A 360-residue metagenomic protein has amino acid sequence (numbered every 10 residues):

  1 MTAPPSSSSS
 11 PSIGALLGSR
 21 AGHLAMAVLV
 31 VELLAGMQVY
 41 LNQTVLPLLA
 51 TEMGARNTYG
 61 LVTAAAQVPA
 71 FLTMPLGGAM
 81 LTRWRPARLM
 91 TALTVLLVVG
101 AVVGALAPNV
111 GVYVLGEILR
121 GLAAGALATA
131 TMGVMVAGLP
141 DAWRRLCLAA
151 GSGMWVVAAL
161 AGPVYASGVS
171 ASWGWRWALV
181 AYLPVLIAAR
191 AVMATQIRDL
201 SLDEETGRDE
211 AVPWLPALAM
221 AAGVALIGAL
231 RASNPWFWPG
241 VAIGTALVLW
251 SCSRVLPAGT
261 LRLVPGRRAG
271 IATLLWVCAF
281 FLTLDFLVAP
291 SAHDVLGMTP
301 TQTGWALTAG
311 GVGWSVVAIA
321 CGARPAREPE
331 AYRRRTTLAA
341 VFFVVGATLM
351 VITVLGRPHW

Functional and structural regions predicted by a protein language model:
M1-G18: Short, Lys/Arg-rich, polar N-terminal cytosolic tail immediately upstream of the first transmembrane signal-anchor
A21-Q38, N42-T44, T63-A66, F71-L76 (+2 more regions): 12-transmembrane solute porter fold
V30, L34, L46, L96-L97 (+10 more regions): Hydrophobic residues within membrane-embedded alpha-helical segments of Major Facilitator Superfamily
V31, V62, M132, A150-M154 (+2 more regions): Hydrophobic alpha-helical segments of secondary membrane carriers
A50, G54-L61, A149, P300-G304 (+1 more regions): Small-residue hotspots at the loop-to-helix junctions and early N-terminal turns of transmembrane alpha-helices
T51-M53, R83, V134-L139, S172 (+2 more regions): Helix-to-coil boundary motifs at intracellular loop junctions of multi-pass secondary transporters
F71, G77-G78, T82-G207: Helix-loop-helix hairpins in multi-pass membrane proteins, especially solute transporters
A171-L275, F280, D285: Hydrophobic transmembrane-helix bundles of small-molecule transporters
